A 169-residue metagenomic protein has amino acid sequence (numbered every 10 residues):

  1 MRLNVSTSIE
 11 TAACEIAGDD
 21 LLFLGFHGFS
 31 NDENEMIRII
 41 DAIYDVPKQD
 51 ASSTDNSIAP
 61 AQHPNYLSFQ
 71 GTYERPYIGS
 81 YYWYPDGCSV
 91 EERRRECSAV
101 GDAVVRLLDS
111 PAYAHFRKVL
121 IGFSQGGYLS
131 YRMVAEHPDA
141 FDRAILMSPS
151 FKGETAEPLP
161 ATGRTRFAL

Functional and structural regions predicted by a protein language model:
R2-A114: Serine-hydrolase catalytic machinery in alpha/beta-hydrolase-like enzymes
F69-T72, I145-G153: Active-site nucleophile loop of the alpha/beta-hydrolase fold
Y113-F123: Alpha/beta-hydrolase fold nucleophile elbow
V119, R143-I145: Residue in the alpha/beta-hydrolase core beta-strand immediately N-terminal to the catalytic nucleophile
G122-G126, S130: Gly/Ala-rich beta-loop-alpha elbow adjacent to hydrolase catalytic centers
L129-M133, T155: Hydrolases whose catalytic domains are alpha/beta-hydrolase-1, hotdog thioesterase, or metallo-beta-lactamase-like
S150-L169: The feature captures the conserved acid-bearing segment of alpha/beta-hydrolase catalytic domains
